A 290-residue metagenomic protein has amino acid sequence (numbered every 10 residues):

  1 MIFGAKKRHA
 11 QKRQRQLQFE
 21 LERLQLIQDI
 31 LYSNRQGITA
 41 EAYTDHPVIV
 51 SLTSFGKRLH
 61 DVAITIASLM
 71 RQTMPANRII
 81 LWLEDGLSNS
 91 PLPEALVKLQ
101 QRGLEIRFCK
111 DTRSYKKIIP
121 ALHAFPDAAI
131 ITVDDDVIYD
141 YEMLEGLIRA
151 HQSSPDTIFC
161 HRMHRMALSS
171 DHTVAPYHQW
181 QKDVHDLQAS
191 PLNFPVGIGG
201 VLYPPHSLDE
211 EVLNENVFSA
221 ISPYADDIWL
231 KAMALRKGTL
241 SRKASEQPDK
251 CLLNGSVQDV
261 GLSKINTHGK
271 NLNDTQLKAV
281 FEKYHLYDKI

Functional and structural regions predicted by a protein language model:
M1-G37: Membrane-proximal basic amphipathic "stem/tether" segments
I2-K12, Q25, Y43-H46, N216-I290: C-terminal catalytic/acceptor-binding lobe
I49-K57, Q72: A conserved hydrophobic helix/loop-capping motif in glycosyltransferases and polysaccharide synthases
R58-H60, G86-P93, L168-S169: Short, charged/polar "capping" segments at the starts of alpha-helices and the immediately preceding loops
T65-N77, K98: Short, acidic, metal-binding catalytic loop of nucleotide-sugar glycosyltransferases
W82-A128: Active-site-proximal specificity loops/subdomain of glycosyltransferases
D127-I138: Short beta-strand-to-loop acidic/aromatic patch adjacent to the donor-nucleotide binding site
I138-N216: Conserved catalytic core of nucleotide-sugar-dependent glycosyltransferases
